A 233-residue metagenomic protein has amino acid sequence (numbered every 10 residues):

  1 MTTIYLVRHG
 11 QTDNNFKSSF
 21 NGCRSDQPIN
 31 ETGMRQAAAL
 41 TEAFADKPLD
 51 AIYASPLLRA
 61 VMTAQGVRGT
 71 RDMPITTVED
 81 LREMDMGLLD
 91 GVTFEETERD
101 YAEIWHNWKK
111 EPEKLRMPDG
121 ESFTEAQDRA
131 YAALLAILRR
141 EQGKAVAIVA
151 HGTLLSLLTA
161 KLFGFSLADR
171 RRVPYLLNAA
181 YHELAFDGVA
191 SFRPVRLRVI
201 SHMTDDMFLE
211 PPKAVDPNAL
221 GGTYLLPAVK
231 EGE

Functional and structural regions predicted by a protein language model:
T2, M84, L88-E96, K144 (+1 more regions): Acidic, low-complexity terminal tails and accessory targeting/binding regions of phosphate-metabolizing enzymes
R8, D13-R71, T77, Q127: Active-site-proximal alpha-helix that buttresses catalytic centers in soluble enzyme cores
G10, A145, G152: Active-site metal-binding loops of divalent metal-dependent hydrolases
N14, R71-Y131, V195-R198, F208-L209 (+1 more regions): Phosphate-handling substructures
A45-P48, I137-K144: Glycine-rich phosphate-binding loop signature in dinucleotide/nucleotide-binding domains
G66, L157, K161: Active-site signature of alpha/beta-hydrolase-fold catalytic machinery across serine- and Asp/Cys-nucleophile hydrolases
G152-S156, R193: GST superfamily/GST-like fold recognition
